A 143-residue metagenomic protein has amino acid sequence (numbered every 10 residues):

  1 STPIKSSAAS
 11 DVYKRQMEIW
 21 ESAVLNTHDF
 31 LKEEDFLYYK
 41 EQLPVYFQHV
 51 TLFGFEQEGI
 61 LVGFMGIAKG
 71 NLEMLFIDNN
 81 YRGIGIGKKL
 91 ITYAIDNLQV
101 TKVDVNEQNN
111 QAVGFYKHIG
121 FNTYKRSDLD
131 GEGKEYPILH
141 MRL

Functional and structural regions predicted by a protein language model:
S1-A9, Y13: Single conserved hydrophobic/aromatic residue that forms the stacking wall/gate of nucleotide- or nucleobase-binding
E21-P44: Conserved GNAT-fold acetyl-CoA-binding loop/helix
Q42-G54, N71: A short helix-loop-beta-strand connector motif used in the catalytic cores of GNAT acetyltransferases and, in some
T51-G63: Conserved beta-hairpin
N71-R82, V105-N106: A short, internal acetyl-CoA/4′-phosphopantetheine-binding micro-motif in the GNAT/acyltransferase core
G83-D96, G114-H118: Conserved acetyl-CoA-binding loop-helix of GNAT-fold acetyltransferases
D96-Q108: Conserved GNAT acetyl-CoA-binding A-motif
K117-R126: Conserved acetyl-CoA-binding loop of GNAT-fold acetyltransferases
